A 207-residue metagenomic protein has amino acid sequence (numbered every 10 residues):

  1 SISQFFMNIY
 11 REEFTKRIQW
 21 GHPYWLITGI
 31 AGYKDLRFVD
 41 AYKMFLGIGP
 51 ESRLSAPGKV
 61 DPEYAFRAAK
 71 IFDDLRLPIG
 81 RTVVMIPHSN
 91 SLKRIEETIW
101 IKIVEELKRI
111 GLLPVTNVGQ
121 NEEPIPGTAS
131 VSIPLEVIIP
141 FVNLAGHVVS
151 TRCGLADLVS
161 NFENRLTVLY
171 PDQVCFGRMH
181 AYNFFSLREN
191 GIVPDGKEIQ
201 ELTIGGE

Functional and structural regions predicted by a protein language model:
S1-E207: Catalytic machinery of carbohydrate-active enzymes, primarily nucleotide-sugar-dependent glycosyltransferases
